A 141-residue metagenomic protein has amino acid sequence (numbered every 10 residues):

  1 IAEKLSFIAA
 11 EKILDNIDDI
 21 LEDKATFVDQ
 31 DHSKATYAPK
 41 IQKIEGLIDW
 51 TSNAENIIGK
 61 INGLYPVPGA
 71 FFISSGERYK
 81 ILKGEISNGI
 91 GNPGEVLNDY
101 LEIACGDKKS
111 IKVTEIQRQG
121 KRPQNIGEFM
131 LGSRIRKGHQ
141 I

Functional and structural regions predicted by a protein language model:
I1-S87: Active-site-proximal loop/hinge segments within enzyme catalytic domains
T51-I141: An anion-binding loop in the catalytic cleft
